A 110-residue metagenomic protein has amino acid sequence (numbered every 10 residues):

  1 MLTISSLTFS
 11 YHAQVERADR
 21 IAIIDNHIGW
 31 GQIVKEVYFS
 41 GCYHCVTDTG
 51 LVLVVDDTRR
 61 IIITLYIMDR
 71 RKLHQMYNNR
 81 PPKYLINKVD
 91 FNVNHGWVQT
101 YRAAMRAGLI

Functional and structural regions predicted by a protein language model:
M1-I110: Ribonuclease/tRNase effector modules and their secretory precursors
